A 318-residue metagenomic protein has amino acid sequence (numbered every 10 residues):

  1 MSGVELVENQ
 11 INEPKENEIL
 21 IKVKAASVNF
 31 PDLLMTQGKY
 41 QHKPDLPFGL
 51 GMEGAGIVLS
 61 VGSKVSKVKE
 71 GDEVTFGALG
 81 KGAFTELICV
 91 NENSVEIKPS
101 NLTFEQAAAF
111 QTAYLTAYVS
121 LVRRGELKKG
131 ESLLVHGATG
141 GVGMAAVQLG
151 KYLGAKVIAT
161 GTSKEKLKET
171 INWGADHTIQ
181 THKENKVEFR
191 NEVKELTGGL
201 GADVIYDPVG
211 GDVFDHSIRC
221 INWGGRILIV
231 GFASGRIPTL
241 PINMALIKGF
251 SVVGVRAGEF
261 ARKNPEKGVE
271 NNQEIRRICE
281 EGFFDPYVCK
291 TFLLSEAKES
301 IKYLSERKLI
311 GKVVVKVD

Functional and structural regions predicted by a protein language model:
Q10-S27, K39-G82: Glycine-rich beta-strand-centered segment in the early N-terminal region that forms part of a ligand/cofactor-binding
L34, F76-G137, E184: NAD(P)H dinucleotide-binding glycine-rich loop of Rossmann-like/cofactor-binding domains, especially the beta1-alpha1
E73, S132, K156, G225-R226 (+1 more regions): Short glycine-centered segments of the SAM/dcSAM-binding site in methyltransferase folds
A113-K183: Mid-domain Rossmann-like dinucleotide-binding core that forms the NAD(H)/NADP(H) cofactor-binding site
K151-V213, E266-E270: Adenosine-nucleotide cofactor-binding segment
G161, T170, D212-F284, K316-D318: Glycine-rich phosphate-binding loop and adjacent beta-alpha segment of Rossmann(oid) nucleotide-cofactor-binding
R277, E281-Y287, K298-D318: C-terminal capping/lid region of NAD(P)-dependent oxidoreductase domains
